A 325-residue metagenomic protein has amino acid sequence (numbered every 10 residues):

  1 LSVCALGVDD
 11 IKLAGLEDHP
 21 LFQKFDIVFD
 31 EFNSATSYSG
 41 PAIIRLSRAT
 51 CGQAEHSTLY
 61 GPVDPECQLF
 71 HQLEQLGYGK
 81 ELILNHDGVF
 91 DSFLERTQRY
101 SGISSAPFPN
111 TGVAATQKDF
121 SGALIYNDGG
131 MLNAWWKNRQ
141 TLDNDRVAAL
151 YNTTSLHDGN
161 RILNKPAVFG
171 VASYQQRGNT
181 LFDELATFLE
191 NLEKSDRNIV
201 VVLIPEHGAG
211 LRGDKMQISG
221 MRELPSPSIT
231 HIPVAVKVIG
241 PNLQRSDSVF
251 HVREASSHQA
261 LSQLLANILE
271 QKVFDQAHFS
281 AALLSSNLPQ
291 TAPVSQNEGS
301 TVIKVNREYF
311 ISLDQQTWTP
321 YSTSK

Functional and structural regions predicted by a protein language model:
L1-I162, H258, L264-L269, D275-A282: Active-site-proximal alpha/beta segments of enzymes that process anionic O-linked groups
A5, E206-H207: Active-site metal-binding loops of divalent metal-dependent hydrolases
I43, T230-V234: Small-molecule pocket liners
S47-T50, A235-I239: A bilobed periplasmic-binding-protein/Venus flytrap-type ligand-binding module shared by bacterial periplasmic
E55-Y60, F120-A123, G170-Q175, L189-E190 (+3 more regions): Active-site rim elements
H71, Q75-L76, G88-L94, E193-S195 (+3 more regions): Membrane-interface soluble catalytic domains
Y126-D143, L163-I204, R212: A long, amphipathic alpha-helix that forms part of the scaffold/cap immediately adjacent to metal-dependent active
